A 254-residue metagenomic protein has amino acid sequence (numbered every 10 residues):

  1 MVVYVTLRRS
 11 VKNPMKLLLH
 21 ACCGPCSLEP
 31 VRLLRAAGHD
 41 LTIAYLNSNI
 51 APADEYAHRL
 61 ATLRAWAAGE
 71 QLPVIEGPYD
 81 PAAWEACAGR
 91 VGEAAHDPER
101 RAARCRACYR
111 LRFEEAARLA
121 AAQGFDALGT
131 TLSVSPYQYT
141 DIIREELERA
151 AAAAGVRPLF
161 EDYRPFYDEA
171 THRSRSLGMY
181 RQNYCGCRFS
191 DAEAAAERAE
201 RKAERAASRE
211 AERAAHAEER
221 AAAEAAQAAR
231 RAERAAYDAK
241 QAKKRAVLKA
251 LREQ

Functional and structural regions predicted by a protein language model:
V3-Q254: Nucleotide-activated chemistry modules centered on ATP-dependent adenylation/adenylyltransferase
